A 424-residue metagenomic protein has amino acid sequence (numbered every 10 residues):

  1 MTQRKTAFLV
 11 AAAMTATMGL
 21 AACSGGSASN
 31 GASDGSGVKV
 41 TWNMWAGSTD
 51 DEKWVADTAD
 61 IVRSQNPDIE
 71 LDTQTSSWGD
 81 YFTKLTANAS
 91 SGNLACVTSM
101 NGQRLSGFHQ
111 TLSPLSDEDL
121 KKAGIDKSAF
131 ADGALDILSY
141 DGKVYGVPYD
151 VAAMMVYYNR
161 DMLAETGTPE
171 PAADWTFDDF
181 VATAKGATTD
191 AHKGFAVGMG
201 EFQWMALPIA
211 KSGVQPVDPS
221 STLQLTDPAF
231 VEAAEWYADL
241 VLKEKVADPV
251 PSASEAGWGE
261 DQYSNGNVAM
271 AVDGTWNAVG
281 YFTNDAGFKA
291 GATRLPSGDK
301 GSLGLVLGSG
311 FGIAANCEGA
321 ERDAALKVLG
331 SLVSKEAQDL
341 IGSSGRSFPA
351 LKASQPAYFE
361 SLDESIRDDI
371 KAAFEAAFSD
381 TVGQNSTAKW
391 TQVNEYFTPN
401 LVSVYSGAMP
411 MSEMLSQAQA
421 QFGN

Functional and structural regions predicted by a protein language model:
M1-V40, S64, S416, A420-N424: Short, low-complexity disordered leader/linker segments with a strong preference for bacterial N-terminal type II
I61-A129, E165-G167, Q262, A269-M270 (+2 more regions): Extracytoplasmic "Venus flytrap"/periplasmic binding protein-like
S64, T166, L242-E244, T283-S347 (+1 more regions): Extracytoplasmic/periplasmic substrate-recognition and gating elements
A95-C96, A123-M162, K193-G194, G291 (+3 more regions): A structural signal for short loop-to-beta-strand junctions that line the ligand-binding cleft of periplasmic/secreted
G107-S116, A134-E170, G198-S220, V306-A314 (+1 more regions): Periplasmic solute-binding protein
S116-F130, A173, G194-F195, V214-A233 (+3 more regions): Short, solvent-exposed loop/beta-turn-alpha elements that line the ligand-binding surface or hinge of extracytoplasmic
A184, T222-P251: Glycine-centered hinge/linker elements that transmit conformational signals in sensory and ligand-binding systems
D368-Q419: C-terminal capping/gating helix-and-loop segments adjacent to ligand/active sites or protein-protein/ligand interfaces
